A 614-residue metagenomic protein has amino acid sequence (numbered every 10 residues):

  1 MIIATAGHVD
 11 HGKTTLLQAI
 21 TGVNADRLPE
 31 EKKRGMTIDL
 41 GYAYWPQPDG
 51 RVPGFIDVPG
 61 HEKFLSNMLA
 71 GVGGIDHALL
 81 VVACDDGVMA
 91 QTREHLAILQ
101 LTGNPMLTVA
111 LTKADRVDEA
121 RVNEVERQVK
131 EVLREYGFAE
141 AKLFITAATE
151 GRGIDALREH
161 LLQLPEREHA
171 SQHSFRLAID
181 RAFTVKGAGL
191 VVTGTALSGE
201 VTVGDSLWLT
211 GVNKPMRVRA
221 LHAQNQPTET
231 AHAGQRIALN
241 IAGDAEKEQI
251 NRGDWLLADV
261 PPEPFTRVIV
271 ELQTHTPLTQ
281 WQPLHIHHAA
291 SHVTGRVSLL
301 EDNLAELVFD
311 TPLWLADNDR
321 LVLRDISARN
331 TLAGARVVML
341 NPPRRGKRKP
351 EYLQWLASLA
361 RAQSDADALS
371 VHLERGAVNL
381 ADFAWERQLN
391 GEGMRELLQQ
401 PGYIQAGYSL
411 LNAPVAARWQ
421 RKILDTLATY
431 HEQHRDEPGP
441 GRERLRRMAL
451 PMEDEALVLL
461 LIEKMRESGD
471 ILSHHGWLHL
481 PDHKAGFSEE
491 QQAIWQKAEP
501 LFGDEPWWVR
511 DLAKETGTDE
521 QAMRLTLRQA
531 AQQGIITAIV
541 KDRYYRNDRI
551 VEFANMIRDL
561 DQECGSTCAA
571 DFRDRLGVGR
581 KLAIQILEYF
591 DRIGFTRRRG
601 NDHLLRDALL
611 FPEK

Functional and structural regions predicted by a protein language model:
M1-V58, D205: Conserved G1/Walker A P-loop phosphate-binding module
I3-G7, H11-I20, K63-L69, G87-A90 (+1 more regions): P-loop/Walker A NTP-binding module and the surrounding RecA-like catalytic core of P-loop NTPases
T5, M106, V117-R121, Q128-E131 (+3 more regions): C-terminal effector modules of nucleic-acid-centric enzymes and ribosome-associated factors
A6-H8, E30, G35-M36, Y44-Q47 (+11 more regions): Replace "in large, NTP-powered and nucleic-acid-processing enzymes" with "in large, NTP-powered factors and other
D10, L16, G35, D57 (+13 more regions): Residue-level signature of catalytic and energy-coupling elements of molecular machines, predominantly ATP/GTP-dependent
V52, V58-K63, V72-L96, Q100-E124: Conserved Switch II/interswitch segment of TRAFAC-class P-loop GTPases
H61-E62, D85-M89, N104, K113-D118 (+7 more regions): Conserved nucleotide-binding/hydrolysis micro-motifs of P-loop NTPases
A114, E131-T276: Conserved catalytic-core segments of large NTP-driven translation/proteostasis enzymes
